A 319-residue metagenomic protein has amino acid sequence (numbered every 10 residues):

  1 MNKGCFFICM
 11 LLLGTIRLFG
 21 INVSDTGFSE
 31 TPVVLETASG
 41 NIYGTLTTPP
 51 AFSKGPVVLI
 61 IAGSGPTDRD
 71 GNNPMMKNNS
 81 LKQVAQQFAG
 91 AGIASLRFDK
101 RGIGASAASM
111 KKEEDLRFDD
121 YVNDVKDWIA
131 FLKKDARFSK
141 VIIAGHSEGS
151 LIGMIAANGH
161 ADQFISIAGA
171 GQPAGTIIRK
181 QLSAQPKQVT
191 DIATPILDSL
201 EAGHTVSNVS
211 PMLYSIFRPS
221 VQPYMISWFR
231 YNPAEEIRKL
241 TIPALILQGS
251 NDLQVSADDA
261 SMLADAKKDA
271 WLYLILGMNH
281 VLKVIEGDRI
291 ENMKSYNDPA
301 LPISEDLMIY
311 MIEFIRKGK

Functional and structural regions predicted by a protein language model:
I21-S53: N-terminal cap/lid segment of alpha/beta-hydrolase-fold proteins
F52-K54, V58-Q87: Short, surface-exposed "cap/lid" segments of acyl-processing enzymes
S80-A107: Conserved alpha/beta-hydrolase
E113-D135: Alpha/beta-hydrolase active-site loop
F131-S183: Primarily recognizes the serine-hydrolase "nucleophile elbow" in alpha/beta-hydrolase and SGNH/GDSL folds
H160-E235: Accessory cap/linker subdomain of secreted extracellular hydrolases
L240, I246-Q248: Short beta-strand/loop motif that positions the catalytic acidic residue of the alpha/beta-hydrolase fold
V281, G287-K319: Catalytic active-site module of serine/aspartate enzymes centered on a nucleophile-bearing elbow/loop
